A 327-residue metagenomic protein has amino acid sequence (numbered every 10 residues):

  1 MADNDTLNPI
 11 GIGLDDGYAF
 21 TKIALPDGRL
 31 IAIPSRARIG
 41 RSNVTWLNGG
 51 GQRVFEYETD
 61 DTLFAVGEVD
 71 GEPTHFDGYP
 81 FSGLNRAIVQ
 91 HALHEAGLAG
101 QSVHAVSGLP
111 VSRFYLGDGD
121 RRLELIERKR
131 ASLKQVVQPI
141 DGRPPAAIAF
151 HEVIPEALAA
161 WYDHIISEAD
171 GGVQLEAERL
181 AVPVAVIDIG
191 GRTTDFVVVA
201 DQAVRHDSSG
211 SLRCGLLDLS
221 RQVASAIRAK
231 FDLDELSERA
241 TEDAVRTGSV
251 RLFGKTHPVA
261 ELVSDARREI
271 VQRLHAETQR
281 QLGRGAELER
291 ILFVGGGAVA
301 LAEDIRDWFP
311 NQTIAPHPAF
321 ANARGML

Functional and structural regions predicted by a protein language model:
M1-V184, A203-L216, R239-A240, V245-I291 (+1 more regions): Nucleotide/phosphate-binding catalytic cleft detector across ATP-hydrolyzing and phosphate-transferring enzymes
R179-D201: PRPP/pyrophosphate-binding module of the type I phosphoribosyltransferase fold
I189, L212, L216-S220, D234: Hydrophobic alpha-helical segments and helix-packing faces
F196, H206, L219: Short acidic/glycine-rich loop or secondary-structure boundary segments that cap or lie
R221, S225-A229: Long, charge-rich alpha-helical interaction segments
L233-R239: Flexible, glycine/charged-enriched surface loops at secondary-structure junctions
